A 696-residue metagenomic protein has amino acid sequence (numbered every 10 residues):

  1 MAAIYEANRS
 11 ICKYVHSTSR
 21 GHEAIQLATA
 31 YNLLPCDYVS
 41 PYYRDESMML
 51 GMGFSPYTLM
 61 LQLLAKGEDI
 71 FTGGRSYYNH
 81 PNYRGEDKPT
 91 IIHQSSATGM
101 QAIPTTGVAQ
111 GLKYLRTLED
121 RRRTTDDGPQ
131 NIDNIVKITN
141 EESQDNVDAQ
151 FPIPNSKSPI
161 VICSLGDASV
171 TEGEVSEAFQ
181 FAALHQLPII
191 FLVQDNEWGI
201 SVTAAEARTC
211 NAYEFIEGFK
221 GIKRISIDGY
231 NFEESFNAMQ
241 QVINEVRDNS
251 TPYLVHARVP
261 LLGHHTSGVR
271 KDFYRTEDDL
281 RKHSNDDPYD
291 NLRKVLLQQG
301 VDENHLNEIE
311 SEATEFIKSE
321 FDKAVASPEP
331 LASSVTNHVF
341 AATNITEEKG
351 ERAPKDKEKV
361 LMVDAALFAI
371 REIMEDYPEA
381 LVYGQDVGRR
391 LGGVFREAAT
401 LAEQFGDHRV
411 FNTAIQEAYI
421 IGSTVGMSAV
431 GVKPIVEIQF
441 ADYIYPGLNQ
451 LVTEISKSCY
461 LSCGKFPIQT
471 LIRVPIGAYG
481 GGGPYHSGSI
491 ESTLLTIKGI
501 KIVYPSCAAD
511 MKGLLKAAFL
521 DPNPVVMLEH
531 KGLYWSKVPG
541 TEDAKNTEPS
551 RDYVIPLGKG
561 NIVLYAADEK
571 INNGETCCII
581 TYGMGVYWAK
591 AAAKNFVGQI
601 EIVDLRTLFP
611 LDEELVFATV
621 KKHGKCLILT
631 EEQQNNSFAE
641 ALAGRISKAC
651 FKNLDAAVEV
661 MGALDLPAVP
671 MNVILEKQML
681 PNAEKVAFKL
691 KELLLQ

Functional and structural regions predicted by a protein language model:
M1-I25, A257, L262-H408, I415 (+3 more regions): Conserved acidic/glycine
A3, A7-E119, Q144-N146, S156-H185 (+3 more regions): Cofactor-binding active-site loop characterized by glycine-rich and histidine/acidic residues
Y5-C12, R75-S95, P159-I162, K220-R224 (+7 more regions): Glycine/charged-rich beta-loop-alpha catalytic/anionic-binding loops adjacent to active sites
A24-L27, T90-E119, S158-D195, G229-E245 (+1 more regions): Thiamine diphosphate
A28, L50-S55, G173-E177, S201-E206 (+11 more regions): Short acidic, glycine/serine/threonine-rich loops at helix termini
Y43-M48, L165-T171, V193-G199, Y230-E233 (+10 more regions): Acidic, glycine-rich active-site loops and adjacent beta-strand->loop/helix elements that engage anionic groups
G99-E119, K157-K318, T496-G624, I628-L629: Glycine-rich ThDP/TPP pyrophosphate-binding loop and its adjacent helix/strand module within ThDP-dependent enzymes
T117-I160, E329-S333: Short, basic, low-complexity termini and linkers enriched in Ser/Thr/Gly/Pro that act as targeting/leader peptides
